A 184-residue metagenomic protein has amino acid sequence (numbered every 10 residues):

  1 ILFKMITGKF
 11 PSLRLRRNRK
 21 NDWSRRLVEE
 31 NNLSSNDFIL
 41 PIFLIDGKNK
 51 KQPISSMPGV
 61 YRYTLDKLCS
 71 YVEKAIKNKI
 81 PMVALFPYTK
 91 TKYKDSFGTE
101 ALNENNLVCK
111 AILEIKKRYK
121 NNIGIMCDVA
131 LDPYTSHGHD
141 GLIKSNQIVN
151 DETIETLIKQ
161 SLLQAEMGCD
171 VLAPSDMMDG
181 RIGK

Functional and structural regions predicted by a protein language model:
I1-K4, S70: Asparagine-rich low-complexity intrinsically disordered tracts
K4-M5, P133: Compositionally biased, intrinsically disordered low-complexity regions used as flexible
M5-K50: N-terminal amphipathic alpha-helix/helix-capping segment at the start of soluble metabolic enzymes
D37-I39, D46-K184: Alpha/beta enzyme core
